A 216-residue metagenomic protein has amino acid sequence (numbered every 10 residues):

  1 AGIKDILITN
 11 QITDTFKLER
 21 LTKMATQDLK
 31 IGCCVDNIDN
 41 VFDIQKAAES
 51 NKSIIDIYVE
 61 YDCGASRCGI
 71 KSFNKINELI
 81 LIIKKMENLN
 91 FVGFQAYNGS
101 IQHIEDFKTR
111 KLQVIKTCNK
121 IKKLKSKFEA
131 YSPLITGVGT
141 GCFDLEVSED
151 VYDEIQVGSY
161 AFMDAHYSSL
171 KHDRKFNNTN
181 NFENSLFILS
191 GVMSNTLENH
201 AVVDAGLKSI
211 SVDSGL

Functional and structural regions predicted by a protein language model:
A1-I104: Active-site-proximal beta-alpha core segment in soluble small-molecule metabolic enzymes
T9, V138, G158, D204-G206: Generic beta-strand/beta-sheet core signal
D36, V138, S185: Replace "coordinates the UDP/GDP/TDP-sugar" with "coordinates nucleotide-activated sugar donors
Q45-A48, C68, D144-E146, N180 (+1 more regions): A generic local secondary-structure boundary/capping motif
I55, E87, P133, D153 (+2 more regions): Structural beta-strand/beta-sheet cores of well-ordered domains, especially the beta-sheet scaffolds that support
D62-F176: Active-site loop/helix belt of alpha/beta enzymes
M163-L216: Charged (often Lys/Glu-rich) extended helix/loop segments that serve as interaction or gating elements
